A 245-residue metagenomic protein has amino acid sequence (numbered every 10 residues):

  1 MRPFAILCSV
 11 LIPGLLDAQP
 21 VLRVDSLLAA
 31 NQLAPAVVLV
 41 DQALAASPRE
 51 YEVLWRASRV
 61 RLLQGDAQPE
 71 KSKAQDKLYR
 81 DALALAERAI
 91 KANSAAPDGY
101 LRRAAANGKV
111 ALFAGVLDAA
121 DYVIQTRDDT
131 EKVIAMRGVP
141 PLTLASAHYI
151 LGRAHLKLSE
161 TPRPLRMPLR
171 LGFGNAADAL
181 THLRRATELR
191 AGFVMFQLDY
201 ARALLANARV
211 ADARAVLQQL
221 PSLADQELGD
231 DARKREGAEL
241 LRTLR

Functional and structural regions predicted by a protein language model:
A5-G14: Bacterial N-terminal signal peptides
L16-P20, A145, G192-V194: Generic helix N-cap/helix-start motif at coil->alpha-helix transitions
D17-E52, V60, V210-L220, A224 (+1 more regions): Extreme N-terminal leader/anchor segments
S26-L27, N31-V37, R59-A95, R102-P140 (+3 more regions): Short coil/linker segments at helix-helix boundaries
L189-D212, Q219-R233, L240: Long, repeat-rich segments with strong aromatic
